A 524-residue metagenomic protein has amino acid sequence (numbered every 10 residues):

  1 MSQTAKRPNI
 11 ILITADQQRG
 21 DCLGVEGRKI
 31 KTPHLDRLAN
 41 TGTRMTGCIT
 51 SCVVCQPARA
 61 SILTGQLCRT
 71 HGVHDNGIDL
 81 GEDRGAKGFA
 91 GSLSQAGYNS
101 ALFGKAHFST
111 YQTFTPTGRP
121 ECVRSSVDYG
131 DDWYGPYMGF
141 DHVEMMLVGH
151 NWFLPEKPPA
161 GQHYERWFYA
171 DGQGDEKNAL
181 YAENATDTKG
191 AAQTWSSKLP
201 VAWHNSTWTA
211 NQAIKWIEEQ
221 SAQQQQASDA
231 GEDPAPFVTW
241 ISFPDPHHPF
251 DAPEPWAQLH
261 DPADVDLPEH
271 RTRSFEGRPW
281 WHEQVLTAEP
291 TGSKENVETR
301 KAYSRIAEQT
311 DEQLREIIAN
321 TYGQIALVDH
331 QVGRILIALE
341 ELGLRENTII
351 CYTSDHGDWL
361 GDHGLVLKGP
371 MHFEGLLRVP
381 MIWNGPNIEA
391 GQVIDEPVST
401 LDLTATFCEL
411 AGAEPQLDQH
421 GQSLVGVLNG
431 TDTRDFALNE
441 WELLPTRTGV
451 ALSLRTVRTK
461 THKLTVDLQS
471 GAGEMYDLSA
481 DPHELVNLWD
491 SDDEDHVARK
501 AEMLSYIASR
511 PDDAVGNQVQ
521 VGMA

Functional and structural regions predicted by a protein language model:
M1-T465, A472-G473, E484-S505, M523: Formylglycine-dependent sulfatase
D481: Intrinsically disordered, low-complexity polar regions and short flexible loop motifs
I507-V515: A short, conserved beta-to-alpha structural element at the edge of catalytic cores that scaffolds binding
G516-A524: Short, charged, surface-exposed hinge/linker loops at domain edges that act as mobile lids or interdomain connectors
